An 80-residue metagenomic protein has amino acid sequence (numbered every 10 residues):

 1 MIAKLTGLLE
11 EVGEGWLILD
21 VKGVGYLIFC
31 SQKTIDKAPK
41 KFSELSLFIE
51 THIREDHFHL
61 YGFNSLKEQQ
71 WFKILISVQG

Functional and structural regions predicted by a protein language model:
M1-L5: Short coil-to-beta-strand transition motifs
G7-L9: Conserved hydrophobic positions within beta-strands
E11-G80: Long, highly charged, low-complexity intrinsically disordered interaction regions that mediate electrostatic DNA/RNA
